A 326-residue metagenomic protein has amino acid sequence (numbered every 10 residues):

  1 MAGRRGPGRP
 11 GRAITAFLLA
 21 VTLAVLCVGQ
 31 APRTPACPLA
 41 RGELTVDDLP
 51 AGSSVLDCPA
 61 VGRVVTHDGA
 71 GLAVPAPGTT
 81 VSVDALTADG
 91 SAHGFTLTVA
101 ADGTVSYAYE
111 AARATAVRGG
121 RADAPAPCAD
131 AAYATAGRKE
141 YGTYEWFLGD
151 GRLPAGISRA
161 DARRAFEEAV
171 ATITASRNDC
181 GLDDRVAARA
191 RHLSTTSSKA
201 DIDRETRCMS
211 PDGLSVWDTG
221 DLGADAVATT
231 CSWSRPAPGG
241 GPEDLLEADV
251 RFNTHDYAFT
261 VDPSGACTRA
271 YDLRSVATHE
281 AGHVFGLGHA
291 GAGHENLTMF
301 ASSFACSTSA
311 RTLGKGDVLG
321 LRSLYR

Functional and structural regions predicted by a protein language model:
M1-P32: Secretory targeting and sorting signals
A31-A155, R235-A237: Disordered inhibitory propeptide/activation segment of secreted metzincin zinc metalloprotease zymogens, centered on
P32-C58, G62-G69, T79-V81, P238-G241 (+3 more regions): Metalloprotease/metallohydrolase-associated module, dominated by Zn2+-dependent proteases
A155-I157, T260-P263, F285: Extracytoplasmic/secreted cell-surface and envelope-processing proteins
A162-V276: Metzincin-family zinc-dependent endopeptidase catalytic domain
V276, E280-V284: Catalytic glutamate of the conserved HExxH
